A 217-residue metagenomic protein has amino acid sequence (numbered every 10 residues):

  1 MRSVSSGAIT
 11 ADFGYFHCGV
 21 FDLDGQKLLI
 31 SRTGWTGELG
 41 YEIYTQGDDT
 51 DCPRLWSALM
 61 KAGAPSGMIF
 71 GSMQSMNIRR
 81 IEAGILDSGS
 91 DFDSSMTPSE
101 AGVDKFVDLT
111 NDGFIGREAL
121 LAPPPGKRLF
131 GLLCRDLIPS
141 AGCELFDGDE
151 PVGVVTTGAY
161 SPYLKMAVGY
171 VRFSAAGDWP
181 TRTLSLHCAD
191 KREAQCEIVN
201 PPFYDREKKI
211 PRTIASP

Functional and structural regions predicted by a protein language model:
M1-P217: Conserved, structured C-terminal
